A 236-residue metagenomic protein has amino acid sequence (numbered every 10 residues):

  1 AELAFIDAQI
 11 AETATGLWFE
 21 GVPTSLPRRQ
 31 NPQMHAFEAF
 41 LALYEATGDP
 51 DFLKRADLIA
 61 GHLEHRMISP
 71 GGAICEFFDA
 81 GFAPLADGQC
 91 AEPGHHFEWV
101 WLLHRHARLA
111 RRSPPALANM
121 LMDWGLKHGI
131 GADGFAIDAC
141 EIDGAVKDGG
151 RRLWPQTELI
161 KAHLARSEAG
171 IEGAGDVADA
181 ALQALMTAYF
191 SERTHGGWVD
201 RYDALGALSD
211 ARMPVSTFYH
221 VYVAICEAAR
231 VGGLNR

Functional and structural regions predicted by a protein language model:
A1-R236: Glycan-recognition and catalytic cores of secretory/periplasmic carbohydrate-active enzymes
